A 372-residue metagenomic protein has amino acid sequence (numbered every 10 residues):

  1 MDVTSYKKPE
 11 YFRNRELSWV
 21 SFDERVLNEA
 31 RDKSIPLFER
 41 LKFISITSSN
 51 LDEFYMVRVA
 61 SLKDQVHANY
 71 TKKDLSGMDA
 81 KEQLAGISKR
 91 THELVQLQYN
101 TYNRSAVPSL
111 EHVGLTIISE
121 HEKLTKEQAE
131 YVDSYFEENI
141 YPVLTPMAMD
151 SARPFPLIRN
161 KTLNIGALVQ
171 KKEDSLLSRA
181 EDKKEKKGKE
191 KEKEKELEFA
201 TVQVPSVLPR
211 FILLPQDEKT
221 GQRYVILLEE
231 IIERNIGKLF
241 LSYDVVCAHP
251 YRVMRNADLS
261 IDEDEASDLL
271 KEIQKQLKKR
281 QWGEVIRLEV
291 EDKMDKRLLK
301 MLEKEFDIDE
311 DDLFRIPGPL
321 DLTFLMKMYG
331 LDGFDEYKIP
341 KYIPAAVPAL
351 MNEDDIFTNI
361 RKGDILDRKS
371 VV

Functional and structural regions predicted by a protein language model:
M1-V372: N-terminal localization/anchoring segments of enzymes in phospholipid and broader phosphate metabolism
